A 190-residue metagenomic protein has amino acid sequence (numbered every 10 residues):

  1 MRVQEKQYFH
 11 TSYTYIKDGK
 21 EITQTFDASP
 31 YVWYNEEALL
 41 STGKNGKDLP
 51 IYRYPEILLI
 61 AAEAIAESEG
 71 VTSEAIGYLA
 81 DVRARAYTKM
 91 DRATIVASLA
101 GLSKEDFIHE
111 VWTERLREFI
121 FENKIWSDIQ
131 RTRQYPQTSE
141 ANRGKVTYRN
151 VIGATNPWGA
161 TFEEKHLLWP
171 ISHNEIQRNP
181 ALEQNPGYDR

Functional and structural regions predicted by a protein language model:
M1-R190: Acidic/polar-rich alpha-helix caps and helix-coil junctions
